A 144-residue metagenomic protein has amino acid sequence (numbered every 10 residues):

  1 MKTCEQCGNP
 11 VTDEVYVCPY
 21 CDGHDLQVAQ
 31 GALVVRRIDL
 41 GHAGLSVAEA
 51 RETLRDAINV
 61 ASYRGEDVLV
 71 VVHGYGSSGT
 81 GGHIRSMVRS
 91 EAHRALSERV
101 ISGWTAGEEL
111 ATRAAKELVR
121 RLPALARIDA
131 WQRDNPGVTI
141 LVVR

Functional and structural regions predicted by a protein language model:
M1-R144: Long, charged, low-complexity intrinsically disordered regions
